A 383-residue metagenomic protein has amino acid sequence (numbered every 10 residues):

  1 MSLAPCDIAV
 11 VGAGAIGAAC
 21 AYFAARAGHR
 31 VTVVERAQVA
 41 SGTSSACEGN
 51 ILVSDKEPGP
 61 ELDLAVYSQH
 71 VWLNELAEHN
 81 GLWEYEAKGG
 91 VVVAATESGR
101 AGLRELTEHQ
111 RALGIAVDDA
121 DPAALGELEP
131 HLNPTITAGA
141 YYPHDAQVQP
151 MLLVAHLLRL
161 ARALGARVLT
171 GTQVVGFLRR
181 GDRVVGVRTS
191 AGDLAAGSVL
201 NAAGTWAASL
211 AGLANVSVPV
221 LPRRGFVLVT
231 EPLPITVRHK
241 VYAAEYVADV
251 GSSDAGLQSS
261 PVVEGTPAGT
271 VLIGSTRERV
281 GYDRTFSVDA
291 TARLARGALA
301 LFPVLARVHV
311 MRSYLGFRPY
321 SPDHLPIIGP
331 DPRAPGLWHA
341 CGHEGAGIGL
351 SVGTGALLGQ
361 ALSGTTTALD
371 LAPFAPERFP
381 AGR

Functional and structural regions predicted by a protein language model:
D7-T32: N-terminal Rossmann-like FAD-binding beta1-loop-alpha1 element of flavoenzymes
A9-V11, L194-W206, L210, G355: Short hydrophobic core segments
Y22-R26, G49-L52, G81-E86, R183 (+2 more regions): Active-site substrate-recognition segment that forms the wall of the catalytic cavity or substrate channel
A25-S45: Glycine-rich FAD pyrophosphate-binding loop
E48-L128, A298: Dinucleotide-binding Rossmann-like beta1-alpha1 core, especially the glycine-rich loop that anchors the ADP
D63, V93-G102, Y141-R159, T285-A290 (+1 more regions): Short beta-strand to alpha-helix junction loop
A140-G197: Helical element adjacent to the flavin cofactor pocket in flavoenzyme catalytic cores
P150, D283-T285, D289-R383: C-terminal catalytic lobe of FAD-dependent flavoproteins
